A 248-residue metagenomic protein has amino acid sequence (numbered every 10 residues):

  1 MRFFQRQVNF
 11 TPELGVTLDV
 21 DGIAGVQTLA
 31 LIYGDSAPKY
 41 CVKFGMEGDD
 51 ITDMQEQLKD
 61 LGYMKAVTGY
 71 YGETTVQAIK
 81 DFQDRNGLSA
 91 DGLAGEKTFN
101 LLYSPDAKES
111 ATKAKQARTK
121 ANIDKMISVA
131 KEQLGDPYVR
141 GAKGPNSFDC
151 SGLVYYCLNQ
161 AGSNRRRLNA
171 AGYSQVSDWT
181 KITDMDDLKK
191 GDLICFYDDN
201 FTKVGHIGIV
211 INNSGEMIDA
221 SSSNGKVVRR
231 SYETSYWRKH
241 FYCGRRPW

Functional and structural regions predicted by a protein language model:
M1, I79: Conserved hydrophobic/aromatic packing and binding residues within compact polymer-binding modules
R2-Q7, D21-K39: Primarily N-terminal secretory
Q7-L18, E56-Y70, G135-R140: Extracellular-facing binding/remodeling surfaces
L29-V67, E109-A121: Acidic, Ser/Thr/Pro/Gly-enriched interdomain connector segments
E132, D136-K190, N200-F201, K239-F241: Catalytic cysteine-centered active-site loop
R166-R167, G172-D184, N200, V204-W248: Aromatic- and glycine-rich peptidoglycan recognition patches
